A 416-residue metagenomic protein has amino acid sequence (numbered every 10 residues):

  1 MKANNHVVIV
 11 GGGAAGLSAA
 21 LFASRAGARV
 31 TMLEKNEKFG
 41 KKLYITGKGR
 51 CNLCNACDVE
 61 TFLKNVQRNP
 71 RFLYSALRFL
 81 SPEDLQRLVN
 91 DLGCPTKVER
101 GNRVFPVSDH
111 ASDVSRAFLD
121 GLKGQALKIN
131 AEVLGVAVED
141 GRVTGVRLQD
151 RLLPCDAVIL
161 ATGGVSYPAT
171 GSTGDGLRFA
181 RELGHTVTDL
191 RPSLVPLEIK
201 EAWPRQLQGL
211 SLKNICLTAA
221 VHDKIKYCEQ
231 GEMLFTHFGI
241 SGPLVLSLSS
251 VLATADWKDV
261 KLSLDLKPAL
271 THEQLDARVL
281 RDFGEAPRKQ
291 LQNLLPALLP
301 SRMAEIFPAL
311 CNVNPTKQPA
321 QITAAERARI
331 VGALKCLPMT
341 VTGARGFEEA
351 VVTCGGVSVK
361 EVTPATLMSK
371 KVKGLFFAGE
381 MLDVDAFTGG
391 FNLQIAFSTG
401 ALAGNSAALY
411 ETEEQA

Functional and structural regions predicted by a protein language model:
H6-M32, A403-A408: N-terminal Rossmann-like FAD-binding beta1-loop-alpha1 element of flavoenzymes
V8-V10, L33, V133, L153-P168 (+2 more regions): Short hydrophobic core segments
S24-K48: Glycine-rich FAD pyrophosphate-binding loop
E37-F39, Y44-I45, V59-E60, T186-R191 (+1 more regions): An anion/pyrophosphate-binding glycine-rich loop and adjacent beta-alpha core in soluble alpha-beta enzymes
R50-V98: Glycine-rich active-site loop/strand segments that organize a redox cofactor
R78-A157: Feature captures the FAD/FMN-dependent oxidoreductase FAD-binding
I129, G135, E305-D385: A glycine-rich dinucleotide-binding beta-alpha-beta segment and adjacent secondary-structure elements that constitute
A157-W203: Glycine-rich loop(s) and the adjacent beta-strand/alpha-helix scaffold that form part
